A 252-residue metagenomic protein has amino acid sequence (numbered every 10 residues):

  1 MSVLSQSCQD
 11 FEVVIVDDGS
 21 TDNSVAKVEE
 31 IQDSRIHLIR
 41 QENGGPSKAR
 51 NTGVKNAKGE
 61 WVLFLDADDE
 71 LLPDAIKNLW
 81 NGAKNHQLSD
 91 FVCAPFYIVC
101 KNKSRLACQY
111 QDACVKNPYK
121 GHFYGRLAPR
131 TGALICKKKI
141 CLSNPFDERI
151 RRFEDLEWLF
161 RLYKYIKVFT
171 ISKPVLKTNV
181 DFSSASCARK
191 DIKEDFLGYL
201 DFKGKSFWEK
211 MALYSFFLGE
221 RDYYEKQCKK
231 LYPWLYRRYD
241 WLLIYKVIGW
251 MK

Functional and structural regions predicted by a protein language model:
M1-D10: Short, acidic, metal-binding catalytic loop of nucleotide-sugar glycosyltransferases
S2, D17-A26, G44, D66: A conserved acidic beta->alpha catalytic loop
N23, D69-G82: Acidic donor-binding/catalytic loop of UDP-sugar-dependent glycosyltransferases, especially processive GT2
Q41-A57: Glycine-rich, basic loop-to-helix element that forms the pyrophosphate-binding segment of sugar-nucleotide handling
V62: Short aromatic/hydrophobic "clamp" motif used to bind/position activated sugar donors
I76-L142, R189, S206: Flexible acidic/His/Gly-enriched loops in nucleotide-sugar-dependent glycosyltransferase catalytic domains
A113-I192: Conserved nucleotide-sugar donor-binding catalytic segment
K164, K173-K252: C-terminal subregions of glycosyltransferases and related glycan-biosynthesis enzymes
